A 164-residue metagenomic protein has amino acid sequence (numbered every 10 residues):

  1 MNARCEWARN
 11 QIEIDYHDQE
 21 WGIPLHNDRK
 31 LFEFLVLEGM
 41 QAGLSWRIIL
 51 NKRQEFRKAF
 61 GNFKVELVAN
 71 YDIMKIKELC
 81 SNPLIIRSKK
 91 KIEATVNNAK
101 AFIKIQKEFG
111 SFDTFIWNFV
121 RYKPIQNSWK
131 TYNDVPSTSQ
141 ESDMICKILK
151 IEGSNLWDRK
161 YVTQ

Functional and structural regions predicted by a protein language model:
M1-Q164: HhH-family (HhH-GPD) DNA N-glycosylase catalytic core used in base-excision repair
